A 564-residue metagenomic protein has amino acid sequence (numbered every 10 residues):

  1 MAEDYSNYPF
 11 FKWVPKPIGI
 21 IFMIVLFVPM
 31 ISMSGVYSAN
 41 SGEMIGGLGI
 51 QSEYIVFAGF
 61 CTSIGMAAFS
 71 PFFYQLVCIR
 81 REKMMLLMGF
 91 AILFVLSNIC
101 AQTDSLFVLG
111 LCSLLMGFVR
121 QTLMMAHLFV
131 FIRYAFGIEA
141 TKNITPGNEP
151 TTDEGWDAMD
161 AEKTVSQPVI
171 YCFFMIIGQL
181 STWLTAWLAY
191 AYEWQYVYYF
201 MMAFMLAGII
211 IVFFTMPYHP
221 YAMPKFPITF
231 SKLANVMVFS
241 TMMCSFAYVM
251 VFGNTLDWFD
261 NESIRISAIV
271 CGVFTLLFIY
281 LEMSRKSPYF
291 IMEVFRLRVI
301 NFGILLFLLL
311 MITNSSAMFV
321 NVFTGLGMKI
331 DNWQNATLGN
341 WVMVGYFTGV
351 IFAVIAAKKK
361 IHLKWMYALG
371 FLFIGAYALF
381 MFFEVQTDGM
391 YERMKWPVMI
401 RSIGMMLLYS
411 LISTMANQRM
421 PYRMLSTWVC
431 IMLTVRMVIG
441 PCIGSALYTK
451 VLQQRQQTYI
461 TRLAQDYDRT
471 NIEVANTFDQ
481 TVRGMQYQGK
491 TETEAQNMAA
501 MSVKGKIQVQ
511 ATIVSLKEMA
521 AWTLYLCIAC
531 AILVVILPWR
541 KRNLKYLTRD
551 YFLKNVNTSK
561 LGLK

Functional and structural regions predicted by a protein language model:
A2-P15, G489-K564: Transmembrane-helix exit segments and adjacent C-terminal regions of multi-pass membrane proteins
F10-W13, F214-F226, Y248-N335: Membrane-helix boundary/linker segments in multi-pass transporters
W13-M33, S38-A39, L96, Y289-Q457: 12-transmembrane solute porter fold
W13-Y74, V108, L123-M124, L128 (+1 more regions): Extracytoplasmic
I50-G59, K163-Q167, D331-G339, M394: Juxtamembrane helix-start elements in MFS-like secondary transporters
T62-I64, M175-I176, M343-V344, I439: Short hydrophobic/small-residue motifs within alpha-helical transmembrane segments of multi-pass transporter-like
E82-A234: Helix-loop-helix hairpins in multi-pass membrane proteins, especially solute transporters
Y196-F214, A234-C244, I264-V273, R462-T470 (+1 more regions): Symmetry-related core transmembrane helices of the 12-TM Major Facilitator Superfamily/SLC fold
